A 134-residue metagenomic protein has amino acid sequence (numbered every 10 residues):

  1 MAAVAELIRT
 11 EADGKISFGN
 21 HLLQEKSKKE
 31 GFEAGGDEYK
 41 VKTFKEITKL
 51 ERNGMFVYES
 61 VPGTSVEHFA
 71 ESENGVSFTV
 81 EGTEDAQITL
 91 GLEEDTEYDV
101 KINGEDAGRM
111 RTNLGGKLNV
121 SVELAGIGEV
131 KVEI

Functional and structural regions predicted by a protein language model:
M1-A2, I134: Short, solvent-exposed mixed-charge patches
A2-E67: Catalytic cores of secreted or luminal carbohydrate-active enzymes
K28, F32-F44, T48-L50, S60 (+2 more regions): C-terminal beta-strand-rich structural cap/linker in extracellular carbohydrate-active enzymes
S65-H68, G75-F78, G108-M110, N119-V122: Beta-strand-rich interaction surfaces with strong enrichment in secreted/lumenal proteins
S72-N74, A86, T96, G128: Residues at beta-strand starts and edge strands
V76-F78, V100, V130: Hydrophobic residues positioned within well-ordered beta-strands of beta-sheet architectures
T79-T96: Surface-exposed beta-strand/loop patches in extracellular or lumenal glycoproteins
K101-E105: Short strand-turn-strand beta-turns centered on an Asx-Gly dipeptide
